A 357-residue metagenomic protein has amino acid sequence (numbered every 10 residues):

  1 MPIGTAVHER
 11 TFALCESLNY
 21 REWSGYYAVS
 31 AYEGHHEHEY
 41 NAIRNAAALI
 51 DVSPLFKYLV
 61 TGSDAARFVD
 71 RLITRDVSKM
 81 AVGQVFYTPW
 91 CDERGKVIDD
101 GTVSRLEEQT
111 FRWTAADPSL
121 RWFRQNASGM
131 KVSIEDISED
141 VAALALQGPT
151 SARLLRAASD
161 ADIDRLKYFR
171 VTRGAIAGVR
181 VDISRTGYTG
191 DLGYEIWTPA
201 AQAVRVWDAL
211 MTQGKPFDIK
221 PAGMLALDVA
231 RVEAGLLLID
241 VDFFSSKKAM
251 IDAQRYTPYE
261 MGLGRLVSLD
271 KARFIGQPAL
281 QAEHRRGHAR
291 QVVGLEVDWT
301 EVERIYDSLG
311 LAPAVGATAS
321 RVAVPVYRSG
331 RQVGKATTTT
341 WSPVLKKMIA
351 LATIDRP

Functional and structural regions predicted by a protein language model:
M1-C15, Y20-W23, A28-A31, S104-P357: Conserved, structured C-terminal
M1-C91, K96: Acidic, proline/glycine-enriched N-terminal capping motif
D51, D100, E195: Acidic active-site catalytic centers that drive phospho-/nucleotidyl reactions and related ester hydrolyses
F56, V60, I98, F111-T114 (+1 more regions): Short coil/turn segments at secondary-structure boundaries
R71, R75-G129: Well-ordered mid-protein domain cores that form the structural environment of catalytic cofactors
